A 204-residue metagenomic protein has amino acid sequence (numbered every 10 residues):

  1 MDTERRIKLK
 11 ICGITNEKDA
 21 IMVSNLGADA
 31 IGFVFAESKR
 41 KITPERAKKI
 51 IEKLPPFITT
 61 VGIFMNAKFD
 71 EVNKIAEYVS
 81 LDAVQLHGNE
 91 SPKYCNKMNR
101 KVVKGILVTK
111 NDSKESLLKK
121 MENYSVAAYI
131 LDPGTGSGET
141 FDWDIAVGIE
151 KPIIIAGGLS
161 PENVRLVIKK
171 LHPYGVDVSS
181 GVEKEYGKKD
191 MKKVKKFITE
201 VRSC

Functional and structural regions predicted by a protein language model:
M1-L131, G136-C204: Conserved N-terminal beta1-alpha1 strand-loop-helix module at the mouth
